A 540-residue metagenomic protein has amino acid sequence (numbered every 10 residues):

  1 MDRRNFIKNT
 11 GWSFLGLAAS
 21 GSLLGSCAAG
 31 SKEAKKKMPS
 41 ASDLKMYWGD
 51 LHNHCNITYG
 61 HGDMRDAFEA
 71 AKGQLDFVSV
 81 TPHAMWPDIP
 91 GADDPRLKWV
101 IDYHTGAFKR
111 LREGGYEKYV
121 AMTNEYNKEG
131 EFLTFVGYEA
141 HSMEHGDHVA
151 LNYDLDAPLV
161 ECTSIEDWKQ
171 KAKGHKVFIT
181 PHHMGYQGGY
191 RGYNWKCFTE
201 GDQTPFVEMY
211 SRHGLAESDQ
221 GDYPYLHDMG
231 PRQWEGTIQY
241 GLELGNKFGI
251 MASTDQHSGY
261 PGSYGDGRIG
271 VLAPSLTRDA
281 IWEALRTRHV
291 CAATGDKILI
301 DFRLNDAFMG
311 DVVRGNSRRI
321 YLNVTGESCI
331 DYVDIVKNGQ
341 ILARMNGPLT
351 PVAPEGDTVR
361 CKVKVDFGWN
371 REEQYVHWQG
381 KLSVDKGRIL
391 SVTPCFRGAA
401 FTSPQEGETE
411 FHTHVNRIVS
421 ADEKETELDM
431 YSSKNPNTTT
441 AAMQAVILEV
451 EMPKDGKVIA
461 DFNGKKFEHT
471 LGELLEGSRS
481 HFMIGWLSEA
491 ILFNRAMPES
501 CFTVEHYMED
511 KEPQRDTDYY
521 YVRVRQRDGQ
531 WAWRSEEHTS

Functional and structural regions predicted by a protein language model:
N5-S26: N-terminal export signals
W12-F14, C27, E33-S540: Extended, charged catalytic domains and RNA/DNA-binding interfaces, predominantly in divalent-metal-using enzymes
